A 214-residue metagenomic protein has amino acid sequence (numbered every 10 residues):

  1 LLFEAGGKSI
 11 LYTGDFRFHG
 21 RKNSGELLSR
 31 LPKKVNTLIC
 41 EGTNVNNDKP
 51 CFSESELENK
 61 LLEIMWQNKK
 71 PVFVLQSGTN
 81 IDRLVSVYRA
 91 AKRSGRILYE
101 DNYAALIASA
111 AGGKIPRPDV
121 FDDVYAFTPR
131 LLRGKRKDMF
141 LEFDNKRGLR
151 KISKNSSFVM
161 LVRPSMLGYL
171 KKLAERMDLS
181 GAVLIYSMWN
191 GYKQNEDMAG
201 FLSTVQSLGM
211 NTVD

Functional and structural regions predicted by a protein language model:
L1-D82, S86-K92, Y99, K114-D119: His/Asp/Glu-rich metal-coordinating catalytic cores of metallo-dependent phosphodiesterases/hydrolases acting on
F18, S77-L84, A104-L106, M166-L167 (+1 more regions): Gly/Ser/Thr-rich loops at beta-strand to alpha-helix junctions that form or flank small-molecule/cofactor-binding
N36, S157-F158, A182: Conserved acidic residues
I39, I97-L106, F127, I185-M188 (+1 more regions): Short internal beta-strands
R83-S94, M166-D178: Histidine-anchored nucleotide/phosphate-binding helix
K92-E100, I115-D123, L179-G181, L202-D214: Structural alpha-beta junctions
L106-R176: A contiguous, basic/glycine-rich beta-loop/short-helix subdomain that forms a polymer-engagement track
V162, G168-V213: Redox- and metal-dependent alpha/beta enzyme cores, enriched for Fe-S-associated oxidoreductases and cofactor-handling
